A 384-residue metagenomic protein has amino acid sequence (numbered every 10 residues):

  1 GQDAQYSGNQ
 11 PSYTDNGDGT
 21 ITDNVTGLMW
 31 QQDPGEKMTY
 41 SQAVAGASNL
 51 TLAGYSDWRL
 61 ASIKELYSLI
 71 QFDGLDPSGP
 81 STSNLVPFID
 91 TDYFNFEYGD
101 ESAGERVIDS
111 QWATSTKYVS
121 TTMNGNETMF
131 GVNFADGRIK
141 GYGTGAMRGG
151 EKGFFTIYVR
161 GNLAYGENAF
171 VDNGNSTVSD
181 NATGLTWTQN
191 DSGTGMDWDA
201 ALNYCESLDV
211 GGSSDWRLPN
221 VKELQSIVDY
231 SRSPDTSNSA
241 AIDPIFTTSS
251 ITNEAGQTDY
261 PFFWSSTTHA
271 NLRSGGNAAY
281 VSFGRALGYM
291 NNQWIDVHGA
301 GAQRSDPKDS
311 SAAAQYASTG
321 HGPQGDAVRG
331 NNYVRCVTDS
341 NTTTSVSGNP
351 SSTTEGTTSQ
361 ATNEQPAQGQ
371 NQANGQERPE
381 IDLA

Functional and structural regions predicted by a protein language model:
G1-R59, I63-R217, K222-A384: Glycine-aromatic-enriched surface loops/turns that form tight recognition elements
